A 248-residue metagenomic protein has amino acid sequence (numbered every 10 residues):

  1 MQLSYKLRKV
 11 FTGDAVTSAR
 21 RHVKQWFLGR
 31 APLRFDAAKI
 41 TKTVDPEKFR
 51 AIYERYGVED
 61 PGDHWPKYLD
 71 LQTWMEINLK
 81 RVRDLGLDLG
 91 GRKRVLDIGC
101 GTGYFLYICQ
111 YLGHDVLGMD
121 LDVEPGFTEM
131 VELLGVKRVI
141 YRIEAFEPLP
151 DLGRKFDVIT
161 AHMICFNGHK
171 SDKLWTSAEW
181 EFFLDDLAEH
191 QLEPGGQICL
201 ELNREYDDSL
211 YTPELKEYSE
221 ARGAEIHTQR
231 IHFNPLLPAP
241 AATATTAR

Functional and structural regions predicted by a protein language model:
L71-R92: Conserved alpha-helix/loop element of class I SAM-dependent methyltransferases that forms part of the SAM/SAH-binding
R92-G101: Conserved class I S-adenosyl-L-methionine
T102-L112: Conserved SAM-binding loop of SAM-dependent methyltransferases across substrates and taxa, primarily the Class I
Q110-K137, E144-A145: Class I SAM-dependent methyltransferase SAM/SAH-binding core
L149-V158: A short acidic, Gly/Pro-enriched loop at the edge of an enzyme's catalytic core that lines a small-molecule cofactor
D157-S177: A short SAM/SAH-binding and catalytic strip from SAM-dependent methyltransferases
L174-P194: A short glycine-rich, Lys/Arg-flanked "PGG" loop and its adjoining helix->strand segment in the class I
P194-L202: Conserved beta-strand signature within the Rossmann-like core of class I S-adenosyl-L-methionine
